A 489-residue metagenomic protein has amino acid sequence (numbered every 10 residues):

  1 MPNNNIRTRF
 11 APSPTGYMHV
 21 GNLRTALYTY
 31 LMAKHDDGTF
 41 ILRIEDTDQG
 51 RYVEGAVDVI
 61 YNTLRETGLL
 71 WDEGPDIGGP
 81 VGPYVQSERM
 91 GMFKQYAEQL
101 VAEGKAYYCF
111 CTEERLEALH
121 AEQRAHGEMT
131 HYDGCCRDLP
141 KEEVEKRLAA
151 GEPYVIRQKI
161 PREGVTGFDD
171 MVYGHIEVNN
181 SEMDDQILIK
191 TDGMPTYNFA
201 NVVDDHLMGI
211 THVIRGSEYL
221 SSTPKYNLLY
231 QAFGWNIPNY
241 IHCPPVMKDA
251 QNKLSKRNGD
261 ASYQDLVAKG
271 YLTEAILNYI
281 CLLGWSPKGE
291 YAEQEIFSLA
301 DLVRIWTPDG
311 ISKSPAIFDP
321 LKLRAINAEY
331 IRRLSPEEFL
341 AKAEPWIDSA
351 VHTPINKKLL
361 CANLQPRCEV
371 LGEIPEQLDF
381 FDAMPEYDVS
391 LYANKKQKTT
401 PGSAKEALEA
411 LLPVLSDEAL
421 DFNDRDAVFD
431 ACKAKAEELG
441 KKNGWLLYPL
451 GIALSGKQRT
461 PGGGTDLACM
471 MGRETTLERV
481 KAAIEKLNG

Functional and structural regions predicted by a protein language model:
P2-A125, S222-W235, A275: N-terminal Rossmann-like or analogous alpha/beta NTP/dinucleotide-binding catalytic cores that position adenine
M18-V20, L266-E274, K313-D319, H352-L360 (+1 more regions): Structural motif
T29, I60, L100, G104 (+8 more regions): Residue-level signal for inorganic ion chemistry
K34-D46, F199-H212, F233-M247, P461-D466 (+1 more regions): Glycine-rich phosphate/pyrophosphate-binding loops and their adjacent beta-strand/loop elements at enzyme active sites
P83-S87, F110, I189-K190, M208-Y219 (+5 more regions): Conserved phosphate-binding loops in nucleotide/dinucleotide-binding enzymes
A102, Y107-H242, K248-L254, S262: Active-site cores that bind ATP or allylic diphosphates and position pyrophosphate for catalysis
P336-L439: Small-residue-rich helix-loop
D426-N488: Charged substrate- and nucleic-acid-binding regions of tRNA-handling and nucleotidyl-transfer enzymes, centered on
